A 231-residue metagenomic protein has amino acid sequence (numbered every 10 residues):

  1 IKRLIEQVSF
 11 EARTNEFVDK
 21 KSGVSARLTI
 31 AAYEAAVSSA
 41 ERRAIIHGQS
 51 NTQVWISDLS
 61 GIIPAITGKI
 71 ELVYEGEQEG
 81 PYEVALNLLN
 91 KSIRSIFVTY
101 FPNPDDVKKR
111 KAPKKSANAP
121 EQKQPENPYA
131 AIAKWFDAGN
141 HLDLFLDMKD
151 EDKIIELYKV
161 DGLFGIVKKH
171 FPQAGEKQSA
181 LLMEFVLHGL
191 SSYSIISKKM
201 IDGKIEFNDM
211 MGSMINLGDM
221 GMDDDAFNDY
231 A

Functional and structural regions predicted by a protein language model:
I1-V54: Conserved AAA+ ATPase small/helical "lid" subdomain
K21, E41-A231: C-terminal engagement/docking regions of AAA+ P-loop ATPases
